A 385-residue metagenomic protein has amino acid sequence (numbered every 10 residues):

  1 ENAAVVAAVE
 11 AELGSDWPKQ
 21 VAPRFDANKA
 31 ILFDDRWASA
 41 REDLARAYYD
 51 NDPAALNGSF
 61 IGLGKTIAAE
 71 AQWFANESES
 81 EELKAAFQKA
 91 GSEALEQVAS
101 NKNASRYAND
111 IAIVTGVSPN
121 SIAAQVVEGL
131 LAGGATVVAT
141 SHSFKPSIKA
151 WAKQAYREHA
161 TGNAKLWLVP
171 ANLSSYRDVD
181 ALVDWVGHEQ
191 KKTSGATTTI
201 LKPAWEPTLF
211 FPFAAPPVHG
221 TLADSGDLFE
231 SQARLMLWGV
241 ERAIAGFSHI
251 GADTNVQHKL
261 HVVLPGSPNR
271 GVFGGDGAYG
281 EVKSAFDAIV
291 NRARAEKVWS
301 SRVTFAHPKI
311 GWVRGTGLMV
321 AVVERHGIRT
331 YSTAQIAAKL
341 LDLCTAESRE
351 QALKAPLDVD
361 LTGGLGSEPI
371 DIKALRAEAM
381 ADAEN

Functional and structural regions predicted by a protein language model:
A3-K65, A69, W73, E77 (+4 more regions): C-terminal helical subdomain
L95-F144: Canonical Rossmann dinucleotide-binding motif of NAD(H)/NADP(H)-dependent dehydrogenases/reductases, specifically
N103, A214-I328: Catalytic loop of short-chain dehydrogenase/reductase
T115, P170, S194-P217, L264: Rossmann-fold scaffold of SDR-type NAD(P)-dependent oxidoreductases
S143-T161: Glycine-rich phosphate-binding loop and adjoining beta1-alpha1-beta2 segment of Rossmann-like nucleotide-binding folds
A155, L182-L201: Short amphipathic alpha-helix with an adjacent loop that forms part of the alpha/beta core around
Y156-R177, A181: Rossmann-fold cofactor-recognition segment
H159-A164, A196-E206, D253-K259, V298-V303: Short helix-terminating capping/connector loops at secondary-structure junctions
